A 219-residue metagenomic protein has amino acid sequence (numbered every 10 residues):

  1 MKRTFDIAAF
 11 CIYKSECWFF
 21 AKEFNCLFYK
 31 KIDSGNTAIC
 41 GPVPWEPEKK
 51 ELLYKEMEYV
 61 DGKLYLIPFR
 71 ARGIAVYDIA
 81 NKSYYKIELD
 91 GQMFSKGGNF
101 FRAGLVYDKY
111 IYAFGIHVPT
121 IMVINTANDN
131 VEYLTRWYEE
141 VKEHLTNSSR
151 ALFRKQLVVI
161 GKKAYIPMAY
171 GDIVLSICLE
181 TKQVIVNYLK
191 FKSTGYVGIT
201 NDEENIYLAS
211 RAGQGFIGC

Functional and structural regions predicted by a protein language model:
M1-R3, C40: A short helix->beta-strand "capping" segment at the edge of beta-propeller domains
R3-C11, E48-Y59, S95-V106, K142-L157 (+1 more regions): Repeated scaffold domains used in trafficking and secretory/extracellular systems, primarily beta-propellers
K14-S15, D61-G62, D108-K109, G161-K162 (+1 more regions): Short coil/turn segments that connect the beta-strands within blades of beta-propeller domains
F19-E23, L66-R70, A113-H117, I166-Y170 (+1 more regions): Conserved beta-strand positions in repeat-built beta-propeller and related beta-rich domains
F24-K30, R72-V76, V118-V123, G171-S176 (+1 more regions): Structural motif
K31-G35, D78-K82, N125-D129, C178-K182: Short loop/turn segments that connect beta-strands within beta-propeller blades
A38-P44, Y85-G91, E132-E139, I185-K190: Beta-propeller fold detector
N99-Y107, I111-L179, V186: Solenoidal tandem-repeat scaffolds enriched in leucines and small polar residues
